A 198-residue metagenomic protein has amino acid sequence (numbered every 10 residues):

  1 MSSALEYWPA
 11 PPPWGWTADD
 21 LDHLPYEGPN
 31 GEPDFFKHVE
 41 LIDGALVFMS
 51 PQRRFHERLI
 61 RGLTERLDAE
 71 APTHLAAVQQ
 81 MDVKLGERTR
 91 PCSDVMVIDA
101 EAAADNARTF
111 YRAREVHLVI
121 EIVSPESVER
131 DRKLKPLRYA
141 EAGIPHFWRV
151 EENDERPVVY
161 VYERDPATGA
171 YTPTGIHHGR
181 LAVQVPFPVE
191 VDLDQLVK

Functional and structural regions predicted by a protein language model:
M1-K198: Gly/Pro/Ser/Thr-rich low-complexity, intrinsically disordered segments predominantly at protein N-termini
